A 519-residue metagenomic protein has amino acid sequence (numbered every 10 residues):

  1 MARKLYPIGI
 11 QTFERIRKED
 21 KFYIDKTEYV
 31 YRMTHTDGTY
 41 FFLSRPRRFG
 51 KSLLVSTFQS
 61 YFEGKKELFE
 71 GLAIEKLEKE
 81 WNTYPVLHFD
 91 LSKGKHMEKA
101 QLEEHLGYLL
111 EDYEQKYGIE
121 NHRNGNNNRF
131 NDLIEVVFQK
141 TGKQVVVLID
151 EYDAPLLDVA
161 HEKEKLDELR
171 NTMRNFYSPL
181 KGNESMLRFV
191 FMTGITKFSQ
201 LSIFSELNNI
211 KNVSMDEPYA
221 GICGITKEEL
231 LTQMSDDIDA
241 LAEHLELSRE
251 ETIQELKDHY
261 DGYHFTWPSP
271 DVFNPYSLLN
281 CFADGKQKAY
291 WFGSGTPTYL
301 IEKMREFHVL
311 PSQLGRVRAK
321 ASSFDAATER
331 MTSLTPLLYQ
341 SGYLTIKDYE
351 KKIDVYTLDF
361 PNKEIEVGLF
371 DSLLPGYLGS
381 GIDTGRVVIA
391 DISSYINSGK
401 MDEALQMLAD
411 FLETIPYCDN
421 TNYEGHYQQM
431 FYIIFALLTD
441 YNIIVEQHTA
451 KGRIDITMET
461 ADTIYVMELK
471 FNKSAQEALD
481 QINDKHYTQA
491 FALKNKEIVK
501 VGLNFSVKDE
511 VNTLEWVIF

Functional and structural regions predicted by a protein language model:
M1-Y423, L438-T439: Phosphate-binding site recognition
V137-T141, I434-A461: Active-site metal-binding core of divalent-cation-utilizing nuclease and nuclease-like domains
V146, T463-Y465, V499: Structural motif
D167-N171, F471-T488: Mg2+/Mn2+-dependent nuclease catalytic core
F176-N183, P336-L344, Y432-A436, Q481-V501: Metal-dependent nuclease catalytic cores in nucleic-acid-processing enzymes, especially RNase H-like/related
F431, I454-F471, K485: Conserved catalytic cores of phosphodiester-cleaving nucleases, focusing on short active-site segments
A490, K494-F519: Domain-level recognition of nuclease-like catalytic cores that cleave nucleotide substrates
